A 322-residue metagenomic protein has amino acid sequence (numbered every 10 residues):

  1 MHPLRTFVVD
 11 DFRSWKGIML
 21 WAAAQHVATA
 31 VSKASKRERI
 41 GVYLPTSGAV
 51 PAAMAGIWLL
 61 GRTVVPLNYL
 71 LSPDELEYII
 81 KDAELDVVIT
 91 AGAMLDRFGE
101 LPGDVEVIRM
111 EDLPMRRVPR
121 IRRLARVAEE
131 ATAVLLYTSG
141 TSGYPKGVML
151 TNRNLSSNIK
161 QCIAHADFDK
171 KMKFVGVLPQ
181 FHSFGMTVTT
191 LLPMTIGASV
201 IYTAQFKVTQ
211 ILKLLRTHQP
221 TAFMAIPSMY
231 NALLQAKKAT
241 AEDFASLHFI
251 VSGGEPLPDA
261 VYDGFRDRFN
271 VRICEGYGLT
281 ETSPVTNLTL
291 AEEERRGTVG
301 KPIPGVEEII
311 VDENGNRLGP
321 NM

Functional and structural regions predicted by a protein language model:
L4-A34, G41-S47, P51, A55 (+2 more regions): Conserved AMP-binding/adenylate-forming core of the ANL superfamily
S14-M19, A133-K160, T289: Conserved AMP-binding A3 loop
H26-A34, R39, L59-R117, R122-R126: Structural core segment of the AMP-binding/adenylate-forming
M54-L60, D82, H182, L191-T195: Short hydrophobic alpha-helices that are characteristic scaffold elements of the AMP-binding
P119-Y137, Y144, D167-K173: Conserved pre-ATP/AMP-binding loop-to-beta segment of ANL
S156-K173, F181-A222, A232, A236-K237: Conserved AMP-binding/adenylation subdomain of ANL enzymes
P220-A225, L234-R295, E307, N314: Gly/Ser/Thr-rich phosphate-binding loop
I309-M322: Conserved beta-loop-beta connector loops within the AMP-binding
